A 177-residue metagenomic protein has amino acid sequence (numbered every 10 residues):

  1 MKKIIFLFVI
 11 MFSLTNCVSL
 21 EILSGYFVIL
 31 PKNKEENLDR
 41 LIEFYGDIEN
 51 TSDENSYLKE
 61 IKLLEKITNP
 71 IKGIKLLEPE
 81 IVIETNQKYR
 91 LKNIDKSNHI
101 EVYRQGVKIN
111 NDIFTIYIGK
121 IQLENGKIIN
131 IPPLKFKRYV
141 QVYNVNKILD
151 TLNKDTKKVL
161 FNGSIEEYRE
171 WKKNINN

Functional and structural regions predicted by a protein language model:
M1-L20: Classical Sec-dependent N-terminal signal peptides that target proteins to the secretory pathway
N16-K34: Bacterial Sec signal peptide processing site at the extreme N-terminus
S19, I175-N177: Short, solvent-exposed mixed-charge patches
P31-E49: Terminal domain-start segments
F44-E78: Short, surface-exposed binding/anchoring microloops in extracellular/periplasmic proteins
P70, T85-Y143: Short, solvent-exposed, Trp/other aromatic-anchored flexible loops in extracytoplasmic proteins
G126-N174: Short beta-strand elements
